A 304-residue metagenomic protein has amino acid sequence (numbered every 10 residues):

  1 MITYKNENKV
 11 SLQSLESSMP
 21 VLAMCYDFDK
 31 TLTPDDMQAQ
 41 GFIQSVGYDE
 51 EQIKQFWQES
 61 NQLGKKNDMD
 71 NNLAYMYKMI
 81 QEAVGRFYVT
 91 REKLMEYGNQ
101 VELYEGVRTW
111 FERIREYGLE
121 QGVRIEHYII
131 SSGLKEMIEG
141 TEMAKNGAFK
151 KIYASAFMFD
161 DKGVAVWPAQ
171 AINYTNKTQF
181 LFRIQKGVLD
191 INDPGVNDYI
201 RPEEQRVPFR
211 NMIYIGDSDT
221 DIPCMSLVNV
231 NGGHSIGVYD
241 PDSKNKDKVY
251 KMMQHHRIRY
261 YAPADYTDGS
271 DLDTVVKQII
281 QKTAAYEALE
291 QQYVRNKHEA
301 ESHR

Functional and structural regions predicted by a protein language model:
I2-D161, M252, I258: Alpha-helical substrate-recognition element adjacent to the catalytic core
E105-Y128, S132-R304: C-terminal cap/substrate-recognition subdomain and adjoining C-terminal extension of metal-dependent phosphatase-like
